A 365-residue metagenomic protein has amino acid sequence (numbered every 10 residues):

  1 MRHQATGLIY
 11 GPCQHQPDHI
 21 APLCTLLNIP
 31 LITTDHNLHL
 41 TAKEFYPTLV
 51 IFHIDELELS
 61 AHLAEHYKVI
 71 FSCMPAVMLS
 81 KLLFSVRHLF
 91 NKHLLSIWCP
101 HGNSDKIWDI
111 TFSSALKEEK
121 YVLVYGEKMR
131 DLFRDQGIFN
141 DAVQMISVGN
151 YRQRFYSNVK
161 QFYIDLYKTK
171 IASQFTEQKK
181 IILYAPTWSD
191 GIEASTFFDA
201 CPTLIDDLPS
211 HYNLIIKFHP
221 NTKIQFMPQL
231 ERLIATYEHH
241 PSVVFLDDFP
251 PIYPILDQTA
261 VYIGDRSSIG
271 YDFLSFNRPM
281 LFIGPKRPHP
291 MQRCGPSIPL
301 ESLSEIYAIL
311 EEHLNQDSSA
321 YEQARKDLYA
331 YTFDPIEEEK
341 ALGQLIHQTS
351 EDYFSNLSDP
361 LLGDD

Functional and structural regions predicted by a protein language model:
H3-Q4, A64-V69, T259-V261: Short acidic/histidine-rich motifs immediately flanking catalytic phosphotransfer sites in two-component signaling
I9-N158: Active-site and donor-binding regions of nucleotide-sugar-utilizing enzymes
H15-L31, Y151-L233, A330-G343: Conserved catalytic-core segment of nucleotide-activated headgroup transferases in glycan assembly
C73-P75, P100-G102, G149-Y151, Y184-S189 (+2 more regions): Short loop/turn segments at strand-loop or loop-helix junctions that form parts of catalytic or ligand-binding pockets
W98, F249-M291: A donor-sugar binding/catalytic signature common to diverse glycosyltransferases and related nucleotide-sugar
Q229-D247: Nucleotide-activated donor-binding/catalytic signature segment of Leloir-type glycosyltransferases, i.e., the conserved
P288-E311: Change "using UDP/GDP/dTDP sugars" to "using nucleotide sugars
A308, E312-D365: C-terminal amphipathic helix plus adjacent low-complexity, charged tail appended to glycosyltransferase catalytic
